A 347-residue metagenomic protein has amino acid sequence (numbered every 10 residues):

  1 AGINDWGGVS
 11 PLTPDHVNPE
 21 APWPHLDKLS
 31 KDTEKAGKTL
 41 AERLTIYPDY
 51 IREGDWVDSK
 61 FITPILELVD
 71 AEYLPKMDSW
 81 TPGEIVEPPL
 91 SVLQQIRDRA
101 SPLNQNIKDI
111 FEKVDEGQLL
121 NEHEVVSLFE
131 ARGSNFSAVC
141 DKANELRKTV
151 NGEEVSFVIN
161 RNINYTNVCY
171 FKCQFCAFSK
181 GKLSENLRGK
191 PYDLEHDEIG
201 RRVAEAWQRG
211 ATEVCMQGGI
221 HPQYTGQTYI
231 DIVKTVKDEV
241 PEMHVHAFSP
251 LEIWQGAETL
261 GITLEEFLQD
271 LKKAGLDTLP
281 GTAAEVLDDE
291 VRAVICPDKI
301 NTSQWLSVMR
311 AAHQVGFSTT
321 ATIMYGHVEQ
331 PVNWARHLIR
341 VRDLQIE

Functional and structural regions predicted by a protein language model:
A1-D15, D32, T39-R43, V240 (+3 more regions): Conserved C-terminal portion of the radical SAM core fold that forms the substrate/S-adenosylmethionine-binding
A1-S134, K148-V150, R201, W207 (+1 more regions): Auxiliary Fe-S-binding modules of radical SAM enzymes
P11-T13, L44-P48, R161-I163, I220-P222 (+3 more regions): Active-site-proximal loop/turn and secondary-structure-junction residues that shape catalytic pockets, frequently
T13-P19, R161, K180-L183, L187 (+2 more regions): Glycine-rich, proline-tolerant flexible connector loops at the mouths of alpha/beta enzymes
L26-S30, G200-V203, I230-K234, E265-L268 (+2 more regions): Generic structural signal for well-ordered alpha-helices, preferentially at hydrophobic/aromatic core positions
A138-L183, P191-Q217: N-terminal pre-triad scaffold of radical SAM enzymes
C173, T212-E213, G226, I230-I323: Radical SAM/AdoMet-radical enzyme domain recognition
N186-G200, H221-D238: Active-site loop-helix segments enriched in His/Asp/Glu that coordinate and activate a nucleophilic water at divalent
